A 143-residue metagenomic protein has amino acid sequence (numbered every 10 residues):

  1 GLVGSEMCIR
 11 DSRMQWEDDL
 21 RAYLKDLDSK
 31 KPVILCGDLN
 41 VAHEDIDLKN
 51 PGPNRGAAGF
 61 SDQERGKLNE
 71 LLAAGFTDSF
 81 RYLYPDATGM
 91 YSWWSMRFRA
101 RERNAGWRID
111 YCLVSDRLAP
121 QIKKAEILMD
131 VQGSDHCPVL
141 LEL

Functional and structural regions predicted by a protein language model:
L2-I9: Short, small-residue-biased leader/transition segments that mark boundaries at the very start of proteins
G4, P32, H136: Conserved catalytic motifs of the protein kinase core domain
R10-M14: Flexible, glycine/proline-enriched loop segments at strand-loop-helix junctions that form or flank small-ligand binding
W16-A105, I109: Metal-dependent phosphoesterases centered on the DNase I-like endonuclease/exonuclease/phosphatase
D38, S79, L113, H136 (+1 more regions): A residue-level signal for conserved active-site and pocket-lining positions in enzyme catalytic cores
R81, K124-I127: Hydrophobic/anchoring residues in structured secondary elements
L118-Q121: Short helix-loop capping/hinge motifs at secondary-structure junctions, enriched in acidic/polar residues
E126-L143: Surface polyanion/phosphate-binding segment centered on an Asp-His-Pro turn
